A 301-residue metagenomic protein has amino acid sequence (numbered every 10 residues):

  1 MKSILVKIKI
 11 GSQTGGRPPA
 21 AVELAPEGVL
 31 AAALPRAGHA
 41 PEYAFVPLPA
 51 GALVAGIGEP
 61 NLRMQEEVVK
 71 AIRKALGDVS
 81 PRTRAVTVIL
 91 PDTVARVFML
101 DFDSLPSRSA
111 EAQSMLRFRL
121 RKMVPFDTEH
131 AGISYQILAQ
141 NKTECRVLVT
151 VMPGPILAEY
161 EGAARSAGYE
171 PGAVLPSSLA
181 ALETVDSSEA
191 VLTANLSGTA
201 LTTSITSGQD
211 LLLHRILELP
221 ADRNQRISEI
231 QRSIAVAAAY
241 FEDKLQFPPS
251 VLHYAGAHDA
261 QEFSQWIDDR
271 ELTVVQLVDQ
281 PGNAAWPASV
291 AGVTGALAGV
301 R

Functional and structural regions predicted by a protein language model:
M1-R301: Hydrophobic/aromatic-enriched cytosolic interaction surfaces used to assemble or bind macromolecules
